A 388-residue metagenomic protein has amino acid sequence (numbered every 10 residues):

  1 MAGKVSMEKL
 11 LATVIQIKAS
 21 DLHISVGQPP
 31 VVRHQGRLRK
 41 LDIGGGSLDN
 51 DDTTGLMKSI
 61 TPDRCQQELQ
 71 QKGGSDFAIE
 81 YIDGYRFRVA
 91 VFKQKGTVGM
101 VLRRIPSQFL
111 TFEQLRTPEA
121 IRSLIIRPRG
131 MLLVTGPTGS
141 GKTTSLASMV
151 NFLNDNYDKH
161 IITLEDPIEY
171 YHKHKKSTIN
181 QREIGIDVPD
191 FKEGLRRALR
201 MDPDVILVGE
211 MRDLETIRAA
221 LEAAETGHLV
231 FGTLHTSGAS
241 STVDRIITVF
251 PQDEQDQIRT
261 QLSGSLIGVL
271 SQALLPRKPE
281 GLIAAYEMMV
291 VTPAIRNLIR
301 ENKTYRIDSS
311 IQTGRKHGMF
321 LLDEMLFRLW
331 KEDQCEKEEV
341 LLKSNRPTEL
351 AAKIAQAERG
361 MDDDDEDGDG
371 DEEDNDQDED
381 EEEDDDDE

Functional and structural regions predicted by a protein language model:
M1-E388: Short, flexible helix-loop junctions that flank or precede catalytic/ligand sites
